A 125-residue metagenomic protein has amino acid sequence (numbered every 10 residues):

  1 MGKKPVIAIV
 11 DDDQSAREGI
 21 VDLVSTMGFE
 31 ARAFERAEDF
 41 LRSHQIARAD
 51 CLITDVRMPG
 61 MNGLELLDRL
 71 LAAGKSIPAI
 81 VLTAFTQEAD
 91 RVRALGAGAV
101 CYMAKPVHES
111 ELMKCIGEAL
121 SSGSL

Functional and structural regions predicted by a protein language model:
Q14-R32, A119: Two-component/phosphorelay signaling modules centered on CheY-like receiver
E35-R36, N62-E65: Acidic catalytic/metal-coordinating carboxylates
H44-A47, R69-S76, A97: Conserved phosphotransfer cores of two-component systems
A47-I53: Active-site beta3 strand of CheY-like receiver
M58: Receiver (REC) domain active-site loop signature in two-component systems and cognate sites in sensor histidine kinases
A89, V107-G117: C-terminal output helix
